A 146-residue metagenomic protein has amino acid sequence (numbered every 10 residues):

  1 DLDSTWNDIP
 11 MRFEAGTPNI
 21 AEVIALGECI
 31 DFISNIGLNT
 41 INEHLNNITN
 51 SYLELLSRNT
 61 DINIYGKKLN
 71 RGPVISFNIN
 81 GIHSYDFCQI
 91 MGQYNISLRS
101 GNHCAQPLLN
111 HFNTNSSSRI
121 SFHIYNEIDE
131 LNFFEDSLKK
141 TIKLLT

Functional and structural regions predicted by a protein language model:
D1-T146: Pyridoxal 5′-phosphate
